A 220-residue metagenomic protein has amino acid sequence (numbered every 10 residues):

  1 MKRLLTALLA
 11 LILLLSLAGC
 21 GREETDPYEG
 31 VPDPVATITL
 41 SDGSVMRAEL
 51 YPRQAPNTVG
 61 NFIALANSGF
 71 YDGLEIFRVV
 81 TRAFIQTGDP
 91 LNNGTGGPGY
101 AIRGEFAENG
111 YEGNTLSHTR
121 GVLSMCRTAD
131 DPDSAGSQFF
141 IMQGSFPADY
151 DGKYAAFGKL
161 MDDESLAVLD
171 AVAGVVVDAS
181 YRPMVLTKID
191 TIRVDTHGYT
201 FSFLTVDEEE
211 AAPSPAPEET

Functional and structural regions predicted by a protein language model:
K2-R22: Sec-dependent N-terminal signal peptides of Gram-positive bacterial secreted proteins and lipoproteins
G19-T220: Cyclophilin-like peptidyl-prolyl cis-trans isomerases
